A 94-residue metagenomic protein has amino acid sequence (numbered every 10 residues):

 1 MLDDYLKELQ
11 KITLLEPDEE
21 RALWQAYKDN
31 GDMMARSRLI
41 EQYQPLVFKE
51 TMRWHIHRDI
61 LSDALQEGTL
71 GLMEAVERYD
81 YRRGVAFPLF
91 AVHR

Functional and structural regions predicted by a protein language model:
M1-R94: Alpha-helical promoter-recognition and RNA polymerase-docking modules of transcription initiation factors, dominated by
